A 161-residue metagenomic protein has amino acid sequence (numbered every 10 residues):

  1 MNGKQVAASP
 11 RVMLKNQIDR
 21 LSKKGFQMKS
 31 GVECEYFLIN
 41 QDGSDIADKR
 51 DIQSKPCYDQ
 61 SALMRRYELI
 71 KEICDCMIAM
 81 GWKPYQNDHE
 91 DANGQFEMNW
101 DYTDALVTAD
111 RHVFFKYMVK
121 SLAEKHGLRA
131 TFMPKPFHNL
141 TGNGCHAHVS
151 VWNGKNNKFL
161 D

Functional and structural regions predicted by a protein language model:
M1-D161: Glycine-rich, acidic/polar active-site loops that bind/position phosphate-bearing ligands
